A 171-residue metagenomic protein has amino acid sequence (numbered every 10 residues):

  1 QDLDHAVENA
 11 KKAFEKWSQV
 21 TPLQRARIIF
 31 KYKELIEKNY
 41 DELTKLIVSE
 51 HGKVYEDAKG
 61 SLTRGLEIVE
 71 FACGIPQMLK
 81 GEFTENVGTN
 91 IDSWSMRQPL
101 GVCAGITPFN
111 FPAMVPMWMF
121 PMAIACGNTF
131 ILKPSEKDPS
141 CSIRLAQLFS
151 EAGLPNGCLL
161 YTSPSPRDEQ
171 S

Functional and structural regions predicted by a protein language model:
Q1-I91: N-terminal Rossmann-like NAD(P)+-binding subdomain of aldehyde/semialdehyde dehydrogenases
K16, L35, L148-E151, S165: Active-site catalytic microenvironments for nucleophilic, acid-base chemistry
R25, A123-I124, T162: Hydrophobic alpha-helical segments that mediate membrane insertion or helix-helix packing
E82-P155: Conserved small-residue-rich beta-alpha loop and adjacent elements that most often cradle the phosphate/pyrophosphate
Y161-S171: Single conserved hydrophobic/aromatic residue that forms the stacking wall/gate of nucleotide- or nucleobase-binding
